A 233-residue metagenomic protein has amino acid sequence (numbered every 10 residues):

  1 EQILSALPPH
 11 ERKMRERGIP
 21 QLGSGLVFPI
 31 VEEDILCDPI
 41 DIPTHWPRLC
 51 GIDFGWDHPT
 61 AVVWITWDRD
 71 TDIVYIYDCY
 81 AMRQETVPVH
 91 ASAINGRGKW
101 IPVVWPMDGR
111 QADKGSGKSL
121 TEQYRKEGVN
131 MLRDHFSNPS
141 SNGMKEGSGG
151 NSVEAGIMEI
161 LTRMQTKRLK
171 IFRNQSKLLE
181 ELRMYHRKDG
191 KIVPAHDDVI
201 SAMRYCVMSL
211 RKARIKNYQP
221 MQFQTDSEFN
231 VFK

Functional and structural regions predicted by a protein language model:
E1-F54: ATPase catalytic-site recognition across NTP-hydrolyzing enzymes
G25, E32-C37, M221-K233: Amphipathic alpha-helical surface "interface" segments used for docking/oligomerization or membrane association within
D57: Conserved Rossmann-like nucleotide-cofactor binding loop
T60, I101, I200: Residue-level detector of short, conserved catalytic/binding motifs and their immediate flanks
T60-T66, R204: Short beta-strand scaffold segments in enzyme catalytic cores
V63, T71-P194, A213-N217, Q222-F223 (+1 more regions): Mg2+-dependent endonuclease catalytic cores in nucleic-acid-processing enzymes, primarily RNase H-like
C206-R214: Short, hydrophobic alpha-helical segments
